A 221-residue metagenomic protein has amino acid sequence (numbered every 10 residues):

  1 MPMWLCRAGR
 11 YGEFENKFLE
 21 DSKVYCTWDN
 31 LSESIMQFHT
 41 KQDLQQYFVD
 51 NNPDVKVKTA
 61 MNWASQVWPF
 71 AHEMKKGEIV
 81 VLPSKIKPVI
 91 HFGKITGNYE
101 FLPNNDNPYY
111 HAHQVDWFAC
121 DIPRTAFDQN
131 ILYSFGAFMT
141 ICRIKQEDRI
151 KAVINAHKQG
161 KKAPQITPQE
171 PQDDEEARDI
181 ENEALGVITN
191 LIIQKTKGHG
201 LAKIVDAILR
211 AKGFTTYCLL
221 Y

Functional and structural regions predicted by a protein language model:
P2-A8, G12-M74, I90-F92, G97-Y221: Mixed-charge (Asp/Glu-Lys/Arg
